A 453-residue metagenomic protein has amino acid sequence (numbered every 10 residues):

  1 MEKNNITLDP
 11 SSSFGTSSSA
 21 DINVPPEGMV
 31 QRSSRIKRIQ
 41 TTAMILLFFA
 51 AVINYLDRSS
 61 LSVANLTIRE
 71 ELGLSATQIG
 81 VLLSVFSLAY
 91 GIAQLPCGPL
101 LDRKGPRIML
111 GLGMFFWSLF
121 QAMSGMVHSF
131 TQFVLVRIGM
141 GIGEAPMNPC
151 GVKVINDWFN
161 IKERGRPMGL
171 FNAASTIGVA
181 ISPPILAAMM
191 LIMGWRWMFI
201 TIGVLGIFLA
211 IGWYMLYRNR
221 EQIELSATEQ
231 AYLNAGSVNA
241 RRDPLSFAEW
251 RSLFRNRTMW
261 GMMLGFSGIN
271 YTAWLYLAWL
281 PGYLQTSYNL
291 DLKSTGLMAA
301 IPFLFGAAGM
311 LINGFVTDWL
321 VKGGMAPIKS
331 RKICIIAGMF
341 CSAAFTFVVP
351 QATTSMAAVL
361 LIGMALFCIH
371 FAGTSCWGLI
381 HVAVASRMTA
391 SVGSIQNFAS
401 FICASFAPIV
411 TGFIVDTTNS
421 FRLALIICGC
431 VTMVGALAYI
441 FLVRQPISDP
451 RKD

Functional and structural regions predicted by a protein language model:
E2-S59: Cytosolic juxtamembrane N-terminal segment immediately preceding the first transmembrane helix of multi-pass
S59, S87-L95, A145, V179-A180 (+4 more regions): Residue-level signature of mid-helix packing/kink "hotspots" within the transmembrane helices of 12-pass Major
L61-S62, R255-L311, G373, W377 (+1 more regions): Extracytoplasmic gate region of multi-pass secondary transporters
G73, G105, F120, M126-Q132 (+4 more regions): Helix-breaking motifs and short loop linkers at transmembrane-helix boundaries and internal kinks in secondary membrane
I92-H128: Conserved MFS/SLC helix-loop-helix module at the cytosolic interface between two early adjacent transmembrane helices
I108-A122, K329-T346: Structural signature of the two symmetry-related core transmembrane helices
V136-T176: Cytoplasmic helix-loop-helix junction between adjacent transmembrane helices in 12-TM secondary transporters
F171-Q222: Helix-loop-helix hairpin linking two adjacent transmembrane segments in secondary transporters
